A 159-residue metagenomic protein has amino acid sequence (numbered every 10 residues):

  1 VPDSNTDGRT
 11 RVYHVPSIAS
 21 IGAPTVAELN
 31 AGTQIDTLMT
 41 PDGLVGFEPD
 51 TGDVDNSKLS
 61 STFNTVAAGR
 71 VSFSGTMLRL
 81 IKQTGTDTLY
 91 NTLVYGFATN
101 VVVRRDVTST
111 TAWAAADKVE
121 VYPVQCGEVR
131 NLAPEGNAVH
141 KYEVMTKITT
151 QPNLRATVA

Functional and structural regions predicted by a protein language model:
V1-R79, Q125-H140: Solvent-exposed edge beta-strands and adjacent loop segments that serve as assembly or binding interfaces
V12, V71, Y95, V119-V121 (+1 more regions): Hydrophobic transmembrane signal anchors and adjacent membrane-proximal interface regions, especially in viral
G22, N30-G32, K147-V158: Compositionally biased, intrinsically disordered linkers/stalks adjacent to structured regions
P24-T33, Y90-F97, T111-V129: Surface-exposed flexible segments
D55-W113: Structured, beta-strand-rich domain cores that present glycine/charged loop surfaces used to bind extended ligands
T92-F97, K141-E143, V158-A159: Short intrinsically disordered coil segments
R105-R155: Short beta-strand and beta-hairpin "edge-sheet" elements
